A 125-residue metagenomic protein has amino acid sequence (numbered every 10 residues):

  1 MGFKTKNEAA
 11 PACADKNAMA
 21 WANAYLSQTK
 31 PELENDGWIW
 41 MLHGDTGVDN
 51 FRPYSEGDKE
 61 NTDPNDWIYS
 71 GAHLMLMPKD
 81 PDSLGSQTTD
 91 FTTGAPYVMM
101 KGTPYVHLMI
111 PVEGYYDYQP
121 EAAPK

Functional and structural regions predicted by a protein language model:
M1-K125: Primary mode marks residue(s) on the alpha4-beta5-alpha5 output face of response regulator receiver
